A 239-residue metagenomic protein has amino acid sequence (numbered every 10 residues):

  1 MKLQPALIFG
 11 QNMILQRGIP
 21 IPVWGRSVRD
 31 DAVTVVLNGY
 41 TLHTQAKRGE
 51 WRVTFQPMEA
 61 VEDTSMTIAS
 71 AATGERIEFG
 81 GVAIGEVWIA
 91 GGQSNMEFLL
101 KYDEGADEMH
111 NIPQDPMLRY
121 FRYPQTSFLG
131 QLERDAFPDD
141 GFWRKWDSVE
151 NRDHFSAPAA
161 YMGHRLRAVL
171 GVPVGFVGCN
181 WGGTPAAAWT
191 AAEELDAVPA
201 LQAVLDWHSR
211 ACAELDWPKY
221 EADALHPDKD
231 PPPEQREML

Functional and structural regions predicted by a protein language model:
M1-L239: Cell-envelope and extracellular/periplasmic
